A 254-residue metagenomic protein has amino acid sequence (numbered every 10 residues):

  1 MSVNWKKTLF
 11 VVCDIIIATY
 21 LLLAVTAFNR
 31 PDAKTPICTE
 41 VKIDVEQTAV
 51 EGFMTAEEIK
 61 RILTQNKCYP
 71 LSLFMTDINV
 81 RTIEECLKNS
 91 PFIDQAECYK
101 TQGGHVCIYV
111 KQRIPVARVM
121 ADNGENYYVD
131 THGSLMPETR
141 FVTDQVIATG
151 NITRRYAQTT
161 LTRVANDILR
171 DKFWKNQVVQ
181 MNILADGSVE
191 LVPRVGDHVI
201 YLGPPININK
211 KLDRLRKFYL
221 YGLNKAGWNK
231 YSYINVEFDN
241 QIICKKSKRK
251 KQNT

Functional and structural regions predicted by a protein language model:
M1-E57, P70, A185-T254: N-terminal positively charged amphipathic segments used for targeting/anchoring
Q47-N89, P137-N166, G203, N209 (+2 more regions): Periplasmic/extracytosolic POTRA-like scaffold domains at the N-termini of outer-membrane and outer-envelope
D77, K100, V236: Conserved strand-loop elements at the edges of beta-sheets that form or border functional pockets
K88-G104, Q180: Short, well-structured beta-strand/strand-turn elements
Q95, K175-V178, W228-Y231: Short secondary-structure junction motifs
G104-V106, V189: Short beta-strand micro-motifs in enzyme catalytic cores
Y109-A185, V192, V199-I200: Extracytoplasmic segments of membrane-associated envelope/inner-membrane machinery
